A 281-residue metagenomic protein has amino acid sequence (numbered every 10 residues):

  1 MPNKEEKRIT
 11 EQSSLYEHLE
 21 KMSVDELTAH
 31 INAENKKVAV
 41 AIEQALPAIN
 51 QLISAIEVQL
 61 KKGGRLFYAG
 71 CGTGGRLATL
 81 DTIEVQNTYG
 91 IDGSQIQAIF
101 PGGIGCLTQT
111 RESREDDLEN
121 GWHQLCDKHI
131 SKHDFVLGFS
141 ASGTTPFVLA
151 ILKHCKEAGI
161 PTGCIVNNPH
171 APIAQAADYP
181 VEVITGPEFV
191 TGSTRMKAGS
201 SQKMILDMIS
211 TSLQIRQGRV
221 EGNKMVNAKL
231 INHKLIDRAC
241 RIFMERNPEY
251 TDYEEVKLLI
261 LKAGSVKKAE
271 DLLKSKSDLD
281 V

Functional and structural regions predicted by a protein language model:
M1-A41: Cofactor-/ligand-binding subdomain signature composed of acidic, glycine-rich, tryptophan-containing flexible loops
H30-K37, A98-T108, E221, M244 (+2 more regions): Gly-rich Lys/Arg/Thr-decorated short loops/hinges at beta-loop-alpha junctions or inter-strand turns that position
E34-Q44, T110, V136-G138: Short, basic, glycine/proline-bearing loop/turn elements
Q44-Q59: A short, well-structured juxtamembrane/interface segment
L66-M204, S210-Q217: Glycine-rich phosphate-binding loops that contact phosphosugars or nucleotide phosphates
T211-N247: Internal, active-site/partner-interface "lid" segment
N232-V281: C-terminal alpha-helical interaction appendages
